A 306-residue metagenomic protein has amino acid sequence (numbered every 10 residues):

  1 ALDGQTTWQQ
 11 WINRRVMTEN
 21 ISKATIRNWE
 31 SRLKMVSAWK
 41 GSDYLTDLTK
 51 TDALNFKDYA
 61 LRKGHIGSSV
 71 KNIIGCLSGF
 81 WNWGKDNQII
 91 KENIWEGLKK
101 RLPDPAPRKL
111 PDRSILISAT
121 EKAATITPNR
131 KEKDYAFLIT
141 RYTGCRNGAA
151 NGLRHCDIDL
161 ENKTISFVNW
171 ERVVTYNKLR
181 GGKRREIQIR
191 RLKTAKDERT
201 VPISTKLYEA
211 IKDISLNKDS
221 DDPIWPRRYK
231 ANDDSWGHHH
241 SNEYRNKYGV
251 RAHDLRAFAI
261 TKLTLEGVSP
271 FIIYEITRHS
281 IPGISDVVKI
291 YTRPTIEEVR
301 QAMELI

Functional and structural regions predicted by a protein language model:
L2-N82, N87, P105, I126-K131 (+2 more regions): N-terminal core-binding DNA-recognition domain of tyrosine site-specific recombinases/integrases
T46, I89-E92, L102-K122, T175-S204 (+1 more regions): DNA breakage-rejoining catalytic core of tyrosine-based enzymes
K71-I73, D86, I90-G152, R256: Basic, Lys/Arg- and aromatic-enriched nucleic-acid-binding interface segment
N82-N93, T140-E171, N177, P270-E275: Short, charged phosphate-coordinating catalytic segments
A149-N151, V250-R251, I260, G267-H279: Active-site-proximal segment of tyrosine recombinases
G152-A210, P282, D286: Conserved tyrosine-mediated DNA breakage-rejoining catalytic core shared by Y-recombinases
P202-Y248, A259: Active-site/catalytic core of tyrosine-dependent DNA strand-transfer enzymes
T277-L305: Catalytic-site neighborhood detector that most strongly recognizes the C-terminal catalytic loop/helix of tyrosine
